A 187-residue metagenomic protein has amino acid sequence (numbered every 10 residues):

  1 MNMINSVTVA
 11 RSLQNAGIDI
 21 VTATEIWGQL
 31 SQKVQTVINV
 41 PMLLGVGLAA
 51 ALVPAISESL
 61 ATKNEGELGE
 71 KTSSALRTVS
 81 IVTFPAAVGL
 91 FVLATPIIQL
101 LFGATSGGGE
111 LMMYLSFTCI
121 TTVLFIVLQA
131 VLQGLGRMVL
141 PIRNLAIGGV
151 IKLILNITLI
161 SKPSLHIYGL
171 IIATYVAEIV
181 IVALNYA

Functional and structural regions predicted by a protein language model:
M1-A51: Transmembrane helical elements of multi-pass membrane transporters/channels
G28, S73, F91-T122: Interfacial segments at transmembrane-helix termini and the short loops linking adjacent helices
M42-T62, T72: Helix-loop junctions and terminal segments of transmembrane helices in multi-pass membrane transport/translocation
K71-L101, Y168-A187: Short alpha-helical transmembrane segments in multi-pass integral membrane proteins
I81, P85, Y114-F117, R143-I151 (+2 more regions): Hydrophobic residues within alpha-helical transmembrane segments of multi-pass solute transporters/permease subunits
T105, G134-L135, K162-S164: Helix-loop interface residues and adjacent transmembrane-helix termini in multi-pass membrane transporters, primarily
F117-I147: Membrane-interface junctions at transmembrane-helix termini in multi-pass inner-membrane proteins
V139, G149-A183: Membrane-interface helix-loop junctions in multi-pass transport and translocation proteins
